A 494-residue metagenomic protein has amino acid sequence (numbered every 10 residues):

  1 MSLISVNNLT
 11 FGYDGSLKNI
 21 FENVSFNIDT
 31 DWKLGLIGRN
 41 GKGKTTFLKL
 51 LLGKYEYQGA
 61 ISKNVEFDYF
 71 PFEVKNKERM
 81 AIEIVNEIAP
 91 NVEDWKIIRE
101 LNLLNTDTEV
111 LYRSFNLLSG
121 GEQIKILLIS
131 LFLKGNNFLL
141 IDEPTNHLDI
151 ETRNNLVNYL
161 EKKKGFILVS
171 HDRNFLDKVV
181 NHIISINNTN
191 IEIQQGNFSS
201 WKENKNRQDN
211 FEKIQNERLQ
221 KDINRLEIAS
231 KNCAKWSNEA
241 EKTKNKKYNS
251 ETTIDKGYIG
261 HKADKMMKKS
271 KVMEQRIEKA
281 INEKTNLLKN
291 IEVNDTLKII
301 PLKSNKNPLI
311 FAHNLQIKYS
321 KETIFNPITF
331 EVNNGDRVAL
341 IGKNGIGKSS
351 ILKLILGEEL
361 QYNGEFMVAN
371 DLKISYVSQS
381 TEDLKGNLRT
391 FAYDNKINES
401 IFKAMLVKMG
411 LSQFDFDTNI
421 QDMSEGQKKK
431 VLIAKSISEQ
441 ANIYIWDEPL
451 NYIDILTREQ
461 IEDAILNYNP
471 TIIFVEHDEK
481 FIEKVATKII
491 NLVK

Functional and structural regions predicted by a protein language model:
M1-N216, K303-K494: ABC ATP-binding cassette signature C-motif
N76-E78, E83-E100, K178, S185-E292 (+1 more regions): Extended, highly charged alpha-helical segments
E283-I310: Coiled-coil termination/hinge junctions
